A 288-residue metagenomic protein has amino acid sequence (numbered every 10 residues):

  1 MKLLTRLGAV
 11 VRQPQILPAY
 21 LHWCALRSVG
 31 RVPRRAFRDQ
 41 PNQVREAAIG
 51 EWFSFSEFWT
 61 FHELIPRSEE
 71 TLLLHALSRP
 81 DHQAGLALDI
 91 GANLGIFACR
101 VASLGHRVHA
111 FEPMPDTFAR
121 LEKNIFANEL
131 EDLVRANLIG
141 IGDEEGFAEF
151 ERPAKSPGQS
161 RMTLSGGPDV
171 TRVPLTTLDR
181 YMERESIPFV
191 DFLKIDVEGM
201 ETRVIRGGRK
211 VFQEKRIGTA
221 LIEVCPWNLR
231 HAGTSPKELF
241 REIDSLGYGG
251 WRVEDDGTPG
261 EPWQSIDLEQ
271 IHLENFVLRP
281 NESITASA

Functional and structural regions predicted by a protein language model:
M1-L133, G250-A288: S-adenosyl-L-methionine
L64-L88, R135, F147-E149, S156 (+4 more regions): Short internal loop-to-helix segment that lines adenine-nucleotide cofactor pockets
A92-L94, P115, I141-D143, V197-G199 (+1 more regions): Short, glycine/acidic-enriched loop or turn micro-motifs at the edges of active sites
C99, F118-A119, S160, T202-R206: Alpha-helical elements of the RecA-like P-loop NTPase motor core of helicases
L104-H106, A110, Y181-A288: Conserved acidic-Pro-Pro-aromatic motif
P115-F118, E122-P157: Core alpha/beta nucleotide-donor-binding catalytic domains of modification enzymes
N137-I139, L175-T176, V253-D256: Conserved beta-strand termini and adjacent loop/short-helix elements that scaffold enzyme active sites in alpha/beta
A148-F150, S156-S160, P280-A288: Electropositive, surface-exposed helix/loop patches at the edges of structured domains that serve as adaptable
